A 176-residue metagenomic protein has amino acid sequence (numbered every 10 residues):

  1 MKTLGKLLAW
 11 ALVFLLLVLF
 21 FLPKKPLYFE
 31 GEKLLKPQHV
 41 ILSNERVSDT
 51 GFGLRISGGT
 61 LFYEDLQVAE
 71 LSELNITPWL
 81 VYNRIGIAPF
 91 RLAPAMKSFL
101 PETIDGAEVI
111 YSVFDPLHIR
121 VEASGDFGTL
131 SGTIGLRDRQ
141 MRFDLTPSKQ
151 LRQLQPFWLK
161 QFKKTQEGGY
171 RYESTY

Functional and structural regions predicted by a protein language model:
K2-F21: Hydrophobic membrane-insertion alpha-helices, especially the h-region of bacterial N-terminal signal peptides
L19, P23, L66-V68: Generic, well-ordered alpha-helical segments
P23-V40: Alpha-helical transmembrane signal-anchor/signal-peptide segments
H39-L117, E122, D126-G128, T146: N-terminal beta-strand/beta-hairpin edge segment
T129-Y176: Extracytoplasmic/periplasmic C-terminal soluble domains
